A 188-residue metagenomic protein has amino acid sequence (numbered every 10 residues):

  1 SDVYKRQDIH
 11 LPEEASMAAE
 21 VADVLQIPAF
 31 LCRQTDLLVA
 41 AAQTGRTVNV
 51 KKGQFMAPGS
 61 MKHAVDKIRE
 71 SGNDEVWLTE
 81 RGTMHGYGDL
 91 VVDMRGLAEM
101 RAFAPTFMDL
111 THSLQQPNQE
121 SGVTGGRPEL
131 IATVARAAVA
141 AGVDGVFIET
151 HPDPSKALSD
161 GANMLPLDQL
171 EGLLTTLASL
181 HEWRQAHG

Functional and structural regions predicted by a protein language model:
D2-Y4: Short, small-residue-biased leader/transition segments that mark boundaries at the very start of proteins
R6, E13-D36, A41-A42: Glycine-rich anion-binding loops of enzyme active sites
I9-E13, M56-G59: Short beta->alpha linker loops
E13, L114, P154: Feature marks short, surface-exposed loop/turn motifs that line or immediately flank catalytic pockets and channel
A18, A64, V134, L170-L173: Hydrophobic side chains in well-ordered alpha-helices
R33-T150: Catalytic alpha/beta core domains of metabolic enzymes, predominantly
G145-E149, W183-G188: Flexible, glycine/charged-enriched surface loops at secondary-structure junctions
D153-A186: C-terminal helical cap(s) of enzyme catalytic domains, especially alpha/beta-barrels
